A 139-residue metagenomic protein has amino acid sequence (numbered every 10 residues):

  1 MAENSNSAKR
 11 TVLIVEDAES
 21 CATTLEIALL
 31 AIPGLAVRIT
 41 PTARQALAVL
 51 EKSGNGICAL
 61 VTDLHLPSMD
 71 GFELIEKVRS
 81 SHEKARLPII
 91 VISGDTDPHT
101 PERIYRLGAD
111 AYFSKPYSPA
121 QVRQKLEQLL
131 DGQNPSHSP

Functional and structural regions predicted by a protein language model:
E16: Conserved acidic carboxylate
E19-R38: Two-component/phosphorelay signaling modules centered on CheY-like receiver
I39-A59: Acidic, metal-coordinating helix/loop segments flanking the phosphotransfer/catalytic sites of two-component signaling
D63, S93: Active-site residues of response regulator receiver
P67, D97: The feature encodes the CheY-like receiver
Y117-L126: C-terminal output helix
